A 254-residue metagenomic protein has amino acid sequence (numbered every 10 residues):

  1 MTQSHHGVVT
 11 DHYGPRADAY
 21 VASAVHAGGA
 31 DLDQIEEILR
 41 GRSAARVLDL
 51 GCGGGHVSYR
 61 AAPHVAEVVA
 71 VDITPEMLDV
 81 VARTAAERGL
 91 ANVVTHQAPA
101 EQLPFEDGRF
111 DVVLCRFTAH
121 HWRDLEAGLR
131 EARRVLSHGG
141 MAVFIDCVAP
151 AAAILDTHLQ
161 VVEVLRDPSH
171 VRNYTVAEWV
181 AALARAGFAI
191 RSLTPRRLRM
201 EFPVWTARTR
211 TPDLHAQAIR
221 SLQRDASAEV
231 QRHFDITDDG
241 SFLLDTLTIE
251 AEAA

Functional and structural regions predicted by a protein language model:
M1-R42, H56-R60, M77-V80, V204-T206: Conserved class I S-adenosyl-L-methionine
L48-L50, G54-Q102: Class I SAM-dependent methyltransferase SAM/SAH-binding core
G54, A186, I190-A254: Conserved Class I S-adenosyl-L-methionine
E101-V112: A short acidic, Gly/Pro-enriched loop at the edge of an enzyme's catalytic core that lines a small-molecule cofactor
D111-D124: A short SAM/SAH-binding and catalytic strip from SAM-dependent methyltransferases
E126-H138: A short glycine-rich, Lys/Arg-flanked "PGG" loop and its adjoining helix->strand segment in the class I
V143-L165: Conserved class I S-adenosyl-L-methionine
R172-A186: Short alpha-helix
